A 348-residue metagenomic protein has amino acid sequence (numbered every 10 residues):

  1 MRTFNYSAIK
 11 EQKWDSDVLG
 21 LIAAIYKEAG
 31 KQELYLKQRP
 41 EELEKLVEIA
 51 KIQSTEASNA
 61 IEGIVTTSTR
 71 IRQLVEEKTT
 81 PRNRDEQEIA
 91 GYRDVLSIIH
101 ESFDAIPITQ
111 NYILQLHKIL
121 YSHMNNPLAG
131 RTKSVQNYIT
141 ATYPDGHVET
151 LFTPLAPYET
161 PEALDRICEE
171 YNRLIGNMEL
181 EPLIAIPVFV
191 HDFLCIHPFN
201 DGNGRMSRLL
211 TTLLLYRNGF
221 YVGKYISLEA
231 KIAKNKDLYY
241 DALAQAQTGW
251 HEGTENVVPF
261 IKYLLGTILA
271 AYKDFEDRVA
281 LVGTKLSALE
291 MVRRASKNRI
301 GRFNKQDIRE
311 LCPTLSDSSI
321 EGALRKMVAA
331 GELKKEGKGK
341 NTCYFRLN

Functional and structural regions predicted by a protein language model:
M1-N348: FIC/Doc superfamily catalytic core
